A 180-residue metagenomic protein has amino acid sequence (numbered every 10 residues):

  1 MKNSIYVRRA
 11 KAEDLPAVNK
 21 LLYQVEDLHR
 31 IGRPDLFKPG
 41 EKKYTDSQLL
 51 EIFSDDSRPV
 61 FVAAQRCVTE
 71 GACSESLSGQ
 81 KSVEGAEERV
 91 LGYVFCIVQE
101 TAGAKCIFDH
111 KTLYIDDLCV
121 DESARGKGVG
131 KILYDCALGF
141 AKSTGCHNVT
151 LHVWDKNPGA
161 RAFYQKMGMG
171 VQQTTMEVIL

Functional and structural regions predicted by a protein language model:
M1-E13: Conserved N-terminal entry element of GNAT/NAT acetyltransferase domains
E26-L49: Conserved GNAT-fold acetyl-CoA-binding loop/helix
S47-V62, Y114: A short helix-loop-beta-strand connector motif used in the catalytic cores of GNAT acetyltransferases and, in some
V62, E88-V98, C119: Conserved beta-strand in the GNAT
G126-G139, K166: Conserved acetyl-CoA-binding loop-helix of GNAT-fold acetyltransferases
K131, D155-Q173: Conserved active-site alpha-helix within GNAT-family acetyltransferase domains
K142-H152: Conserved GNAT acetyl-CoA-binding A-motif
T150-A160, E177-L180: Conserved beta-strand-loop-alpha-helix junction that forms the acyl-donor binding cleft
